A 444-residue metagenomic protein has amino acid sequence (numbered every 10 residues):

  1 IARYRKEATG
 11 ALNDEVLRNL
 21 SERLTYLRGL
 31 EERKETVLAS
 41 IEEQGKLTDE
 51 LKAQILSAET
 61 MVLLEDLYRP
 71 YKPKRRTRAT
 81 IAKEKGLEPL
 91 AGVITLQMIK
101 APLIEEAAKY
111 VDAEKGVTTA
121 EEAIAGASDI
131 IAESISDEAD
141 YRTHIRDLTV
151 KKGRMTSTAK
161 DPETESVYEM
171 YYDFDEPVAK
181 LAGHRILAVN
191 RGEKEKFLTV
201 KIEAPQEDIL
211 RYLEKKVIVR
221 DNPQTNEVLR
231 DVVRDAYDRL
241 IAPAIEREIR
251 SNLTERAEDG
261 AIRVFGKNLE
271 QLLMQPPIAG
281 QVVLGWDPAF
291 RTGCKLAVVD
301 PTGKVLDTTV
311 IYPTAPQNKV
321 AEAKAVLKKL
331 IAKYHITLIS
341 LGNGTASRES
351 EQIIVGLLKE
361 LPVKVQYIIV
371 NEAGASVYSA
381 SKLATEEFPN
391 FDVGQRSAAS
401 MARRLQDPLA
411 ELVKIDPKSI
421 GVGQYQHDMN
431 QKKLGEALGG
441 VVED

Functional and structural regions predicted by a protein language model:
A2-R5: N-terminal anchoring/assembly modules that precede and organize ATP-driven motor systems
E7-L12: Short, basic interhelical loop/turn and adjoining N-cap of the next helix at nucleic-acid- or acidic-partner-contacting
N13-N19, Y26, L30-G285, A289-F391 (+3 more regions): Duplex nucleic acid-engaging cores and interfaces of nucleic-acid transaction enzymes
K83-K85, R404-D444: Extended compositionally biased segments used for macromolecular assembly or nucleic-acid engagement
